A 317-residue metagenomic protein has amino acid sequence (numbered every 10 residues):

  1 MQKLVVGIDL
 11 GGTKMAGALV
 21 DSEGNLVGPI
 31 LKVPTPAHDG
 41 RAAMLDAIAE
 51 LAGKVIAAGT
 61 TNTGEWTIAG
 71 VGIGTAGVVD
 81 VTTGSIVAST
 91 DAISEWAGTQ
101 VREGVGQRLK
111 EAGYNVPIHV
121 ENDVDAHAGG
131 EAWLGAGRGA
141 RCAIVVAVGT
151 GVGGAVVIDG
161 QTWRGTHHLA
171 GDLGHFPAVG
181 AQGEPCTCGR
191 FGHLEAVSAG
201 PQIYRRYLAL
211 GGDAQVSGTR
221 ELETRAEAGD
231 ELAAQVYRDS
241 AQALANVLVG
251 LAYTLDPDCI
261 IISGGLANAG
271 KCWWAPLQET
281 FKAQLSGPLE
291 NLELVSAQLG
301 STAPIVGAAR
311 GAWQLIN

Functional and structural regions predicted by a protein language model:
M1-G70, D80-S85, G106-I118, G130-A140 (+1 more regions): ATP-binding/phosphotransfer module of carbohydrate and carboxylate kinases, centering on a glycine-rich
D9, G72-A76, E121, V145-G151 (+1 more regions): Short beta-strand segments
L31-K32, D91, H167: Short clusters of small/polar residues that mark proteolytic maturation junctions
P34-P36, S94, A170-D172: A short acidic/small-residue loop/turn micro-motif
S85-G98: A charged helix-plus-loop insertion that forms the helical arch/lid used to bind and gate nucleic-acid substrates
D91-S94, H119-D125, V145-V148, V295-T302: Active-site nucleophile and cofactor-binding loops and adjacent substrate-binding regions of central metabolic enzymes
R138-V197: Glycine-rich phosphate-binding loop of actin/hexokinase-like ATP-binding domains
